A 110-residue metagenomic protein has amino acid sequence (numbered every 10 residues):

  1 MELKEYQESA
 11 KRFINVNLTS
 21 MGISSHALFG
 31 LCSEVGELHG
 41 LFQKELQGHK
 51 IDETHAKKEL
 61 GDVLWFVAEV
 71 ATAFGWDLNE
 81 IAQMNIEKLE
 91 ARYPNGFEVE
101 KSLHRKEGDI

Functional and structural regions predicted by a protein language model:
M1-I110: Flexible "arm" and connector segments at domain edges
